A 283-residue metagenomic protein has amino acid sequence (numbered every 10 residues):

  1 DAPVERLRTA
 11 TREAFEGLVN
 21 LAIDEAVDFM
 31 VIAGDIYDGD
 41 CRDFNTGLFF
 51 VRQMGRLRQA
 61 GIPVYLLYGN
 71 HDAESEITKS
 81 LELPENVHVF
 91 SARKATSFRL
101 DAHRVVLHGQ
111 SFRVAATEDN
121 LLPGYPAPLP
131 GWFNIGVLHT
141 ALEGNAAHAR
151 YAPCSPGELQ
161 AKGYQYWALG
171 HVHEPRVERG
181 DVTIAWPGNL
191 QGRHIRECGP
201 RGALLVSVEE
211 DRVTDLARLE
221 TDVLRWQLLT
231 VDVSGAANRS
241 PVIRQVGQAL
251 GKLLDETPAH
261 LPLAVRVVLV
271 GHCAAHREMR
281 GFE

Functional and structural regions predicted by a protein language model:
D1-L48: N-terminal active-site segment of His-dependent metallophosphoesterases
D1-P3, S207-D232: Domain-start "cap" segments at the beginnings of catalytic or binding domains
A14-E25, R99, L122-A127, L254-T257: Short amphipathic alpha-helices and their capping/turn segments at secondary-structure boundaries
F29, D40-D215: His/Asp/Glu-rich metal-coordinating catalytic cores of metallo-dependent phosphodiesterases/hydrolases acting on
A33, G170, V270: Conserved residues at the C-terminal ends of beta-strands
D35-G39, A141-E143, H272-A274: A short, flexible beta-alpha/helix-coil linker loop
L219-E283: Accessory, non-catalytic peripheral segments of nucleic-acid enzymes
